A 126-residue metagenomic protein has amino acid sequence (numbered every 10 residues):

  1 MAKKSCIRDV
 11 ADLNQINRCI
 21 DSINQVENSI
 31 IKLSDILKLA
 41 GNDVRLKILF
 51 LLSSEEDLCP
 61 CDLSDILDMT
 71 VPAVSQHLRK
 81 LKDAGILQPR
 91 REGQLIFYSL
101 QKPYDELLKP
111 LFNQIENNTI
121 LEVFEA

Functional and structural regions predicted by a protein language model:
M1-K32, S99-A126: Amphipathic alpha-helical dimerization/coiled-coil segments that flank or bridge DNA-binding/regulatory modules
E27-T70, I96-P103: N-terminal helix-turn-helix DNA-binding core of bacterial DNA-binding proteins
G41, V74, L81: Divalent metal-coordination and catalytic microenvironments
F50, Q76-H77: Base-recognition residues in the alpha-helical recognition helix of bacterial helix-turn-helix
S53-E56, K82, E116: Residue-level detector of secondary-structure transition/capping positions
D65, Q76, K82-D83: Alpha-helical residues within the helix-turn-helix
S75, E92-G93: Short loop/turn and capping residues at structural boundaries
K82-E92, S99: Beta-hairpin "wing" of winged helix-turn-helix
